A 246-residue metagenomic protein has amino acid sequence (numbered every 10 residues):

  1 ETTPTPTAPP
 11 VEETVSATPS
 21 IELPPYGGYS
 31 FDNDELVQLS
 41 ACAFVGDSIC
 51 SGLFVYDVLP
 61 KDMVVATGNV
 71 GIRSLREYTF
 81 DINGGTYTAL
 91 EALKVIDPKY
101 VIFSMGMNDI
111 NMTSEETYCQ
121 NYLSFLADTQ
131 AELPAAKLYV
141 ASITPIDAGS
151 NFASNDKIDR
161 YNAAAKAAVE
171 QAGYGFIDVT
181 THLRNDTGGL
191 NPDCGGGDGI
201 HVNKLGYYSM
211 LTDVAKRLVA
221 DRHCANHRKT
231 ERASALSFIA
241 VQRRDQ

Functional and structural regions predicted by a protein language model:
E1-V45, V55, D221-R244: N-terminal secretory targeting modules
S30-N121: Conserved SGNH/GDSL esterase-like catalytic core that processes O-acyl groups on lipids and polysaccharides
A66-G68, A141, V179-H182: Conserved beta-strand termini and adjacent loop/short-helix elements that scaffold enzyme active sites in alpha/beta
S104, A141-S142: Alpha/beta-hydrolase-fold catalytic nucleophile elbow
E115-F125, K157-N162: Charged helix-capping and loop-helix junction motifs
T129-A131, V169: N-terminal cationic-hydrophobic initiation segments that often serve targeting/anchoring roles
L133-K137: A short helix->loop->beta-strand "cap" motif at the edges of active sites that frequently abuts
I146-K229, A233-A235: Catalytic His-Asp segment of secreted/periplasmic serine-dependent ester chemistry enzymes
